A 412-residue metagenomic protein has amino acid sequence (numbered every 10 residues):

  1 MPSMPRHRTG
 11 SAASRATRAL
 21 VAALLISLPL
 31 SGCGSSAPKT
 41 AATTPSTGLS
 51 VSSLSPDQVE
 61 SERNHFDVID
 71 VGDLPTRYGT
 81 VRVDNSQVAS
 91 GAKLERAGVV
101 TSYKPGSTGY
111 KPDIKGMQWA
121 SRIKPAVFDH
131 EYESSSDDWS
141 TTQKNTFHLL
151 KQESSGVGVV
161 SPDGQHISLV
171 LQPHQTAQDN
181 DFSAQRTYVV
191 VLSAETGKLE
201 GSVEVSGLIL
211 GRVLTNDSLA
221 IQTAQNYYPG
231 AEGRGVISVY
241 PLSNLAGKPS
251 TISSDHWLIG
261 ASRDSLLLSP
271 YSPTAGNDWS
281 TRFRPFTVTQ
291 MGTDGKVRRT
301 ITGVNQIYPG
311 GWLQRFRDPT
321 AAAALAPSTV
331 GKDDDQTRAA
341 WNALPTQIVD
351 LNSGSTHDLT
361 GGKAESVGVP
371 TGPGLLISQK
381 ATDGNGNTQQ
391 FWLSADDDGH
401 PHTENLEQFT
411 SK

Functional and structural regions predicted by a protein language model:
M1-S31: Sec-dependent bacterial lipoprotein signal peptides
A22, I26-E153, V159, N385-G386 (+1 more regions): N-terminal "mature head" segments of proteins
S50, D57-Q58, H65-S102, Q165-Q178 (+4 more regions): Short beta-strand elements that form the blades of beta-propeller/WD-repeat-like and other beta-sheet-rich scaffold
H65-P75, D84-S90, D129-E133, L149-V160 (+6 more regions): Repeated scaffold domains used in trafficking and secretory/extracellular systems, primarily beta-propellers
G106, S193-T196, Y240-L245, M291-G295 (+2 more regions): Short loop/turn segments that connect beta-strands within beta-propeller blades
W119-S121, A126, W139-L149, K198-E204 (+3 more regions): A short beta-strand motif characteristic of beta-propeller blades
Y188-V190, V236-S238, T287-T289, P345-Q347 (+1 more regions): A short loop-to-beta-strand structural motif that recurs across blades of beta-propeller domains
L210-D294: Solenoidal tandem-repeat scaffolds enriched in leucines and small polar residues
